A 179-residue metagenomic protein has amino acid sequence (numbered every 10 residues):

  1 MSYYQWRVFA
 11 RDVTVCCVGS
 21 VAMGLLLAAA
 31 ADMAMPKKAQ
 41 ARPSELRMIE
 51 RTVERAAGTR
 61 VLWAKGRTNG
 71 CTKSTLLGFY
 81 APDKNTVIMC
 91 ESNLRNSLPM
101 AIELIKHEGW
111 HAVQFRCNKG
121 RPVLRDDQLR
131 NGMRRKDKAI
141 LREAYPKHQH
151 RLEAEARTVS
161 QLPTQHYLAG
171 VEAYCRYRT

Functional and structural regions predicted by a protein language model:
S2-C17: N-terminal Sec-pathway targeting helices
V15-A28: Hydrophobic membrane-insertion alpha-helices, especially the h-region of bacterial N-terminal signal peptides
M23, M48-R51, A57-T59, P122-T179: Metalloprotease/metallohydrolase-associated module, dominated by Zn2+-dependent proteases
D32-A57: Short N-terminal segments immediately surrounding and downstream of signal-peptide cleavage
M35-Q40, C90-R95, P99-M100, R142-K147: Second-shell loop/turn segments in exported
T68-P99, F115-R116: Active-site scaffold of zinc-dependent metalloenzymes
L98-V113: Short alpha-helix carrying the canonical HExxH Zn2+-binding catalytic motif
G109-R125: Catalytic Zn2+-binding segment of zinc metalloproteases
